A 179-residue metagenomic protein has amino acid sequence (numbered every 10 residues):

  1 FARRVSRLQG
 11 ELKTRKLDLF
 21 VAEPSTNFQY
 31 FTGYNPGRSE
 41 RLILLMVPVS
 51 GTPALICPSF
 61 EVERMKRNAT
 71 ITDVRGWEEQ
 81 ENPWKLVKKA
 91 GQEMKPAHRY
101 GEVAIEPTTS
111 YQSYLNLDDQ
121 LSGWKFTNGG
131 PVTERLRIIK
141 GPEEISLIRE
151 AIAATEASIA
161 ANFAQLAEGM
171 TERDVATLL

Functional and structural regions predicted by a protein language model:
F1-S158: A composition/biophysics-driven feature that prefers long, compositionally simple stretches
A2, Y111, G169-T177: An alpha-helix initiation/capping motif
T155-I159, E172, L179: Active-site pocket-lining segments that scaffold enzyme catalytic pockets across diverse folds
A160-M170: C-terminal helix-coil-helix/basic helical segment that borders enzyme active sites and/or dimer interfaces and provides
